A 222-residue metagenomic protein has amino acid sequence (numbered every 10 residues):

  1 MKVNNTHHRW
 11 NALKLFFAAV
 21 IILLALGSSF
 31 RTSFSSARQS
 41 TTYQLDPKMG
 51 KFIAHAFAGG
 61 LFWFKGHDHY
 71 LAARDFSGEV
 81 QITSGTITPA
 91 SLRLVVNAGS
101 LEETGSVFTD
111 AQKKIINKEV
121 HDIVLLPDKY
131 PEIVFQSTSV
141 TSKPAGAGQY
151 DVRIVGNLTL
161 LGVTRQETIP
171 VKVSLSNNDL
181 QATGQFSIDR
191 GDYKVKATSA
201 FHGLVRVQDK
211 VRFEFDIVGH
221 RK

Functional and structural regions predicted by a protein language model:
M1-N11: N-terminal secretory signal peptides that target proteins for export/translocation
V3, V20-L23, G162: Glycine-centered small-residue hotspots that permit tight backbone geometry or close packing
T6, A18, I116-N117: Short amphipathic alpha-helical "recognition" segments used for binding
W10-N11, F17, Y70: Residues at the start of alpha-helices and the adjacent loop-to-helix junctions
K14-S29: Bacterial N-terminal signal peptides
S29-K222: Low-complexity, acidic/polar, glycine-enriched regions of mature
